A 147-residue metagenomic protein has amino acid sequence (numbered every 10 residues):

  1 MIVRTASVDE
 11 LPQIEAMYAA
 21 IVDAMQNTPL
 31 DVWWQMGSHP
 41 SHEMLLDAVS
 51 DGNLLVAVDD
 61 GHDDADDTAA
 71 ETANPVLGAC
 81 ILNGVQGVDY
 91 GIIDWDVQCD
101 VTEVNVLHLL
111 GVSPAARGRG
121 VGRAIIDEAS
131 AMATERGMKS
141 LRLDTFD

Functional and structural regions predicted by a protein language model:
I2-A16: A short beta-loop-alpha structural element at the N-terminal edge of CoA-dependent acyl/N-acetyltransferase catalytic
A6, L110-V112, T145: Hydrophobic adenine-recognition pocket in adenosine-nucleotide-binding enzymes
E15, V22-M44: Conserved GNAT-fold acetyl-CoA-binding loop/helix
H42-V56, N83-D89, V106: A short helix-loop-beta-strand connector motif used in the catalytic cores of GNAT acetyltransferases and, in some
D51-C80: Conserved beta-hairpin
A73, I81-L109, R117: Conserved acyl-donor/pantetheine-binding loop and adjacent beta-alpha core of acyl/acetyltransferases and related
V112, G118-A131: Conserved acetyl-CoA-binding loop-helix of GNAT-fold acetyltransferases
I126, A133-T145: Conserved GNAT acetyl-CoA-binding A-motif
